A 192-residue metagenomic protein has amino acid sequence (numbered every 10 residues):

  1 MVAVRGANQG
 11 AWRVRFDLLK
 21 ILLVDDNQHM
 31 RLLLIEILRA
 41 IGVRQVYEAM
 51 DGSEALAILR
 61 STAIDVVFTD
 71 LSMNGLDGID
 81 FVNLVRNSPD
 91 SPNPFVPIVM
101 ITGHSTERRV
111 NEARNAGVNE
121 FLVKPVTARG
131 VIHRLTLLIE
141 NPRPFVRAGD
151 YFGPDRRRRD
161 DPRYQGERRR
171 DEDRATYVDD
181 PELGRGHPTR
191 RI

Functional and structural regions predicted by a protein language model:
Q28-Y47: Two-component/phosphorelay signaling modules centered on CheY-like receiver
I35, D80, S105-E120, V146-R147 (+2 more regions): Alpha4 helix (beta4-alpha4-beta5 surface) of REC/receiver domains from two-component response regulators
E48-A57, G78: Helix N-cap/capping motif at the beta->alpha junctions
T62-F68: Active-site beta3 strand of CheY-like receiver
N74, T102, T106: The feature encodes the CheY-like receiver
V126-I139, R143, R147-A148: C-terminal output helix
E140-I192: CheY-like receiver
